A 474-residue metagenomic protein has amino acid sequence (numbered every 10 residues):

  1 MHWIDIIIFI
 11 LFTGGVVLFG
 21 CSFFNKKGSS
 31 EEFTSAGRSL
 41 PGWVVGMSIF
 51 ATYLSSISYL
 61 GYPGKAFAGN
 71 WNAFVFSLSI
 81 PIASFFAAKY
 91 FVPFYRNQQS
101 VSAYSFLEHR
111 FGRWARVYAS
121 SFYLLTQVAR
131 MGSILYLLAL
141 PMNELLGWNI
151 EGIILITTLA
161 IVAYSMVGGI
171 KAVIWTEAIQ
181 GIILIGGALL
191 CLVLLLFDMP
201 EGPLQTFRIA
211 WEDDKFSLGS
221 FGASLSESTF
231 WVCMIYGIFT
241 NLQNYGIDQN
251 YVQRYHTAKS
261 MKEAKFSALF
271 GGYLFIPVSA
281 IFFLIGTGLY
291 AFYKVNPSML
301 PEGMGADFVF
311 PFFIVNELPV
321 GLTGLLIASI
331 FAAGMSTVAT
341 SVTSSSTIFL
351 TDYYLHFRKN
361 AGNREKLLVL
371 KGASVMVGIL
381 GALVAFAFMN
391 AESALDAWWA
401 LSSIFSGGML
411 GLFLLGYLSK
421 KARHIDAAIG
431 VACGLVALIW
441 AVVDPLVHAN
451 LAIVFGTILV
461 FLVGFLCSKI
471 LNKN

Functional and structural regions predicted by a protein language model:
M1-N474: Membrane-embedded helix-loop-helix hairpins and adjacent transmembrane boundary segments in multi-pass transporters
